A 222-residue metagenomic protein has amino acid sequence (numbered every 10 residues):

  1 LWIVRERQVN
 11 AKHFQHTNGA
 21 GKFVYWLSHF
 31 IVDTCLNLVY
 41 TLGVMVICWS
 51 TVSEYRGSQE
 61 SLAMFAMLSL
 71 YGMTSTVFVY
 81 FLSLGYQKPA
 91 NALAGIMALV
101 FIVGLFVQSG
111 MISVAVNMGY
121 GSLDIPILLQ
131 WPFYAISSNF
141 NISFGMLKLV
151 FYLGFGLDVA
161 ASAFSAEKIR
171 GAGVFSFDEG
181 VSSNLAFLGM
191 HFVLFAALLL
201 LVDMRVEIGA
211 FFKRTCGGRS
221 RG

Functional and structural regions predicted by a protein language model:
L1-R5, A11-K12, G21-F23, L27-R221: Membrane-spanning alpha-helical segments of multipass transporters and channels
